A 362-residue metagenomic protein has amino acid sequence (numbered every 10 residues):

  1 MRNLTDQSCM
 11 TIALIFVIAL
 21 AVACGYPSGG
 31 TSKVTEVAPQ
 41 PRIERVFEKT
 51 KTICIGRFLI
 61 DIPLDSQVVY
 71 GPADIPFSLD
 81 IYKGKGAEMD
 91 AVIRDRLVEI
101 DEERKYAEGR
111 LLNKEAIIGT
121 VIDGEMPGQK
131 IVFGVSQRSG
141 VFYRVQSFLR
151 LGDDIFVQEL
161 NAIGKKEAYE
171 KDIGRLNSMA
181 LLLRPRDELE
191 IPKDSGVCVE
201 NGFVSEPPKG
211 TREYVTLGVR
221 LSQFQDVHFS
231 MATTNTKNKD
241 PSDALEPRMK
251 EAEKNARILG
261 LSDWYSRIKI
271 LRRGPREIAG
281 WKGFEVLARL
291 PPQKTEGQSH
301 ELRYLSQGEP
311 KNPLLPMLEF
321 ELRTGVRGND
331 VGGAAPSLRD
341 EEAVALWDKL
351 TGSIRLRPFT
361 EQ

Functional and structural regions predicted by a protein language model:
N3-I12: Bacterial N-terminal signal peptides that target proteins for export
A13-A21: Bacterial N-terminal signal peptides
G25-S28: Bacterial signal peptide processing site
Q40-K51, D65-Q146, D153-I155: Post-signal peptide N-terminal segment of secreted/secretory-pathway proteins
S66, Q158-E200, F320-Q362: Surface-exposed amphipathic alpha-helical segments
Q67-L111, V157-E159, G218-A256, E285 (+3 more regions): A short acidic-to-branched-hydrophobic micro-motif
E102-R150, P241, L245-N312: Signature of long, low-cysteine stretches enriched in small and polar/charged residues
K166-W281: Acidic, serine/threonine- and glycine-rich low-complexity intrinsically disordered segments that serve as flexible
